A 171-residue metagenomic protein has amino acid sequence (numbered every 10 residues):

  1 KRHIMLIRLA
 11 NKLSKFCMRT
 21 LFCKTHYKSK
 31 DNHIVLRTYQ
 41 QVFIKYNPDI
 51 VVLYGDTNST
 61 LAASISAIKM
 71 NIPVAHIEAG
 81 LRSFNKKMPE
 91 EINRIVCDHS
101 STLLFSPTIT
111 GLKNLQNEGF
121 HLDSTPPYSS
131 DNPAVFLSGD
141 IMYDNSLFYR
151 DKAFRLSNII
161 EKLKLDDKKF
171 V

Functional and structural regions predicted by a protein language model:
R2-I4, R8-S130: Active-site and donor-binding regions of nucleotide-sugar-utilizing enzymes
S100-V171: A nucleotide-sugar donor-handling region in carbohydrate enzymes
